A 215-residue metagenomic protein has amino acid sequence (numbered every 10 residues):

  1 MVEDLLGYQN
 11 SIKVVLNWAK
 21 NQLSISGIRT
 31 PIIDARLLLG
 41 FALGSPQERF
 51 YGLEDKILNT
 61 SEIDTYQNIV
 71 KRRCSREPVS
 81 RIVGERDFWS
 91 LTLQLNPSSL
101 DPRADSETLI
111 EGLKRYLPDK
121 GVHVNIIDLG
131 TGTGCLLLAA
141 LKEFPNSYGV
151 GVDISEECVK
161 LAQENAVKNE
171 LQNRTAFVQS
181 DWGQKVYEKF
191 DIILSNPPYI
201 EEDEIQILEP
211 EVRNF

Functional and structural regions predicted by a protein language model:
M1-L43, E48-Y51, D55: Non-catalytic accessory regions of SAM-dependent methyltransferases
V2, L39-Y116: Conserved AdoMet
L16, A35-R36, Y66, R76-V79 (+4 more regions): A general structural signal for well-ordered alpha-helical segments in protein cores
R29-I33, T60, I82, R103 (+3 more regions): Non-catalytic, surface-exposed connector residues within folded enzymatic/regulatory domains
E107-E209: Conserved SAM/SAH cofactor-binding pocket of Class I
R213-N214: A short glycine-rich, Lys/Arg-flanked "PGG" loop and its adjoining helix->strand segment in the class I
